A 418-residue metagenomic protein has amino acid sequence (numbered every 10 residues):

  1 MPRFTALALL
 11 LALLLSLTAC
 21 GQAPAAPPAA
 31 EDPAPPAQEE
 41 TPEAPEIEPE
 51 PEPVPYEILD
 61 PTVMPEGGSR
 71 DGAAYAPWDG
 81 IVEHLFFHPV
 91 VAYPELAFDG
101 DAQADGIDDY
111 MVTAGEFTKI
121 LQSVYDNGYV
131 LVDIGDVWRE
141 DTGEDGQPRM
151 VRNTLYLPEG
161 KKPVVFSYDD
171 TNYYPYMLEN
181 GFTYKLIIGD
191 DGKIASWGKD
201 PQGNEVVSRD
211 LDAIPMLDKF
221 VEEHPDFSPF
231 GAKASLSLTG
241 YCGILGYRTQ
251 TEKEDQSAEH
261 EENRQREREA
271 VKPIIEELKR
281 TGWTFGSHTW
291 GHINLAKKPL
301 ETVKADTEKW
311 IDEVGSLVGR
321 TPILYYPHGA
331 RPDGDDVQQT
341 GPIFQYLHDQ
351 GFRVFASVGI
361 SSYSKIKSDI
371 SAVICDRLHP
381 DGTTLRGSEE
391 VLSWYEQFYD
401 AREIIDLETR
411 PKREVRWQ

Functional and structural regions predicted by a protein language model:
M1-L7: Bacterial N-terminal signal peptides that target proteins for export
S16-A19: C-terminal motif of bacterial Sec signal peptides marking the signal peptidase cleavage site
G21-A23: Bacterial signal peptide processing site
P27-P53: Low-complexity, acidic Ser/Thr/Pro-rich repeat tracts that form intrinsically disordered stalk/linker regions of very
E48-I134, M150-F166, P175-L178, T284 (+1 more regions): C-terminal active-site subregion of NodB/CE4 polysaccharide deacetylases
G80, L85-A97, E144, M150 (+3 more regions): Metal-dependent polysaccharide deacetylase catalytic core of the NodB/CE4 family, i.e., the active-site-bearing domain
L131, V137-P148: Membrane/wall-proximal cationic-aromatic binding patches
